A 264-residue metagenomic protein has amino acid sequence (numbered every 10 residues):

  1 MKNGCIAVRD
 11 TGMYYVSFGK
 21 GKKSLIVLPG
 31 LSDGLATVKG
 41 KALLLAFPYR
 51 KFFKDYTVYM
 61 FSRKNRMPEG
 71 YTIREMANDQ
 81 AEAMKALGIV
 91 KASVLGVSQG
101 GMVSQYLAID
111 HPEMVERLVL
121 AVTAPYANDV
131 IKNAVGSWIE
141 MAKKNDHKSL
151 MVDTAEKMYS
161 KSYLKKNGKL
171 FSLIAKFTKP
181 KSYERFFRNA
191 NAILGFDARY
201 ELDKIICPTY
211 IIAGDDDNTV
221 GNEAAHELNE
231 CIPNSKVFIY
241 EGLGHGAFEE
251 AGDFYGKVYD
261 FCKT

Functional and structural regions predicted by a protein language model:
C5-M67: Conserved HGGG/HGGXW glycine-rich cap/lid loop of the alpha/beta-hydrolase fold
E75-A92: Conserved acidic catalytic loop of the alpha/beta-hydrolase fold
A92, G96-G101, G214: Conserved alpha/beta-hydrolase "nucleophile elbow" surrounding the catalytic nucleophile
M102-Q105, I109, E116-N145: Flexible "cap/lid" loop of the alpha/beta hydrolase fold
D129-K132, S149-F196, Y200-E201: Conserved alpha/beta-hydrolase catalytic His-Asp/Glu region
I205, I211-A213, D217: Short beta-strand/loop motif that positions the catalytic acidic residue of the alpha/beta-hydrolase fold
N218-A224: Conserved alpha/beta-hydrolase "acid-adjacent" motif
L243-Y255: Catalytic histidine-centered segment of alpha/beta-hydrolase-like enzymes
